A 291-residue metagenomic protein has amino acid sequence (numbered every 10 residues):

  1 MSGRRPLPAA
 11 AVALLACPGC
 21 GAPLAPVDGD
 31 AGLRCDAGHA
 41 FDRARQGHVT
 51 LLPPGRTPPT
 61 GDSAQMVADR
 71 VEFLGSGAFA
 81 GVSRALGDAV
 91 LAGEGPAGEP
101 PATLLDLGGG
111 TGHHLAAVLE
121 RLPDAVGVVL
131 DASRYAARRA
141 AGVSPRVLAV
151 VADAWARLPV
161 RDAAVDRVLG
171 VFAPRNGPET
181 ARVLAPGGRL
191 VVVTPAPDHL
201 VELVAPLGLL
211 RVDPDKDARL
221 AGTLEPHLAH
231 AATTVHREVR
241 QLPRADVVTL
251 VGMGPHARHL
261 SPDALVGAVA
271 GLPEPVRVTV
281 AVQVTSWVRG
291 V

Functional and structural regions predicted by a protein language model:
M1-T60: N-terminal auxiliary segments of SAM/dcSAM-dependent transferases
V12-A13, T234-V291: Conserved Class I S-adenosyl-L-methionine
P59-A85: Class I SAM-dependent methyltransferase Rossmann-like catalytic core, especially the SAM/SAH-binding loop
T103-D106, G110-R157: Class I SAM-dependent methyltransferase SAM/SAH-binding core
W155-R167: A short acidic, Gly/Pro-enriched loop at the edge of an enzyme's catalytic core that lines a small-molecule cofactor
G177-V191: A short glycine-rich, Lys/Arg-flanked "PGG" loop and its adjoining helix->strand segment in the class I
R189-A221: Conserved class I S-adenosyl-L-methionine
V212-L250: Active-site capping/gating segments
